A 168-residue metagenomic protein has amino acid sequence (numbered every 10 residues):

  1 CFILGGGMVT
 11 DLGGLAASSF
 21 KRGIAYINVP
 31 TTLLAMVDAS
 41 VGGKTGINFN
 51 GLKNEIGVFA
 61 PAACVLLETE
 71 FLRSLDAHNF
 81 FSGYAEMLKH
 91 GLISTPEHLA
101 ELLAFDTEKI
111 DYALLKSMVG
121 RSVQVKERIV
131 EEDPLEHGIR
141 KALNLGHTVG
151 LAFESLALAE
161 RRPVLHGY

Functional and structural regions predicted by a protein language model:
C1-I3, A25: Glycine-rich phosphate-binding loops that contact phosphosugars or nucleotide phosphates
L4-G6, L145-G146: Glycine-rich beta-strand-to-loop/alpha-helix junction loops that act as flexible
M8-L15, M36, L151-A152: Short glycine/serine/threonine-rich phosphate/pyrophosphate-binding segments that cradle anionic phosphate groups
M8-V9, V29, V41, I47 (+4 more regions): Hydrophobic aliphatic residue packing
D11, F49, E55, R128 (+1 more regions): Short leucine-rich amphipathic alpha-helices used at interfaces
L12, T69, L145-T148: Generic detector of well-ordered alpha-helical packing
G14-T107: A glycine/threonine-rich phosphate-anchoring loop and its flanking beta-alpha core in nucleotide/phosphate-binding
F105-Y168: Active-site segments that bind and position negatively charged phosphate/pyrophosphate groups
